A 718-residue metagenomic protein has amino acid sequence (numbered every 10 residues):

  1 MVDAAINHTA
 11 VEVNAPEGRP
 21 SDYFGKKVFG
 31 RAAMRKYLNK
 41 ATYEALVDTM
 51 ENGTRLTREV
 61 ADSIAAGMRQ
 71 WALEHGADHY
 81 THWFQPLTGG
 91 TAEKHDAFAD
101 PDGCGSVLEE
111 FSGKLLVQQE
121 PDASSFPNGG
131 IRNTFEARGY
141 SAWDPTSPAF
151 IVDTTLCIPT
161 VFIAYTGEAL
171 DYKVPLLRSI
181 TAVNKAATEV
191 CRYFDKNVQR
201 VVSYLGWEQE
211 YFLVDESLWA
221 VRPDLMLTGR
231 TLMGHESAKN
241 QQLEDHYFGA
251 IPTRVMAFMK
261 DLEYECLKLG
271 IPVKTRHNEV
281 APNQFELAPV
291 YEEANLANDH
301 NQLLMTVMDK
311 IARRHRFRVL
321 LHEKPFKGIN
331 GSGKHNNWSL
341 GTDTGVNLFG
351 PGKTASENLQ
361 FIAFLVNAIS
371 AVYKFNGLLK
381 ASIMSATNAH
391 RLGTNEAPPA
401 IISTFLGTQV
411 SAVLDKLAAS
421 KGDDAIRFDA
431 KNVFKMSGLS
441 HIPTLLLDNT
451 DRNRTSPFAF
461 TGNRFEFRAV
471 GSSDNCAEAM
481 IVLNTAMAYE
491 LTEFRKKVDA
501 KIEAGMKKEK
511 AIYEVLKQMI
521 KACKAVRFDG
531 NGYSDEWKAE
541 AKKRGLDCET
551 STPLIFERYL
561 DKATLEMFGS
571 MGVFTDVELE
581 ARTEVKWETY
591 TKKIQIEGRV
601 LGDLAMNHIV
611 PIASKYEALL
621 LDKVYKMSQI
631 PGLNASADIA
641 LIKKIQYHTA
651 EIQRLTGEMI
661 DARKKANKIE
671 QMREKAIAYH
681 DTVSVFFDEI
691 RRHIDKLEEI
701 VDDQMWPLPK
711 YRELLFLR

Functional and structural regions predicted by a protein language model:
M1-D3, N14-G30, T181, K185 (+1 more regions): Flexible inter-domain linker/hinge segments
M1-E17, T134-F150, T155: N-terminal hydrophobic targeting/anchoring segments and the immediately downstream early-domain regions of hydrolases
Y23-A137: Active-site core of metal-dependent hydrolases
V60-I64, F84-P86, K114-L115, F162 (+4 more regions): Active-site-proximal loop/turn and secondary-structure-junction residues that shape catalytic pockets, frequently
G89-S106, S124, R222, G229-T231 (+4 more regions): Short linear, low-complexity motifs centered on an aromatic residue
A137-L321, N330-G333, L340-E584: Glycine-rich, acidic/polar active-site loops that bind/position phosphate-bearing ligands
M226, N301, E323-K324, G350-T354 (+6 more regions): Composition- and surface-driven signal marking solvent-exposed, interaction-prone regions in large proteins
M519-R718: C-terminal amphipathic alpha-helical interaction region
